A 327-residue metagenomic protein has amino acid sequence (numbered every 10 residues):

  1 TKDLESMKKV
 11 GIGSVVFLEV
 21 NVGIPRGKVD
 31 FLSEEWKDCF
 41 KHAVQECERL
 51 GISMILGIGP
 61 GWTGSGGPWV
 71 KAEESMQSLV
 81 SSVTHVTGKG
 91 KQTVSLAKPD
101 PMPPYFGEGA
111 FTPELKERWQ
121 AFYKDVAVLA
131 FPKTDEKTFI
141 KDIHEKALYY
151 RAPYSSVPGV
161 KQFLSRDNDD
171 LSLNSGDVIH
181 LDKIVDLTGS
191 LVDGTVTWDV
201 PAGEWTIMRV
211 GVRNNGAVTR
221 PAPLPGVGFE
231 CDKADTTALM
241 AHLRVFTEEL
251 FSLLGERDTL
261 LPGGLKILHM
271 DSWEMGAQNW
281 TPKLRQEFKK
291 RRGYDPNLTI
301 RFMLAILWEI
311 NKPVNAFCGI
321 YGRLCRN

Functional and structural regions predicted by a protein language model:
K2-V10, S14, D30-N327: Mature extracytoplasmic enzyme cores
F17-L32: Glycine-rich, proline-tolerant flexible connector loops at the mouths of alpha/beta enzymes
